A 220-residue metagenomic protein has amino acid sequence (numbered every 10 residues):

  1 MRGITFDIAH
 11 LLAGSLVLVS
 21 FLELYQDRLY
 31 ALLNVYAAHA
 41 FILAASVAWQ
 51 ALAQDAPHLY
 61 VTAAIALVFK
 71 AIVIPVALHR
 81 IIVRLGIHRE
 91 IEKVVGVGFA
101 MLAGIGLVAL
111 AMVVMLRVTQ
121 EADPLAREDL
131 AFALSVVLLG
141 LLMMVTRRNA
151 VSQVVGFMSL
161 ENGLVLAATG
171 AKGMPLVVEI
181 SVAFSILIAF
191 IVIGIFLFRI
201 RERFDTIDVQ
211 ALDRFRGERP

Functional and structural regions predicted by a protein language model:
M1-P220: Alpha-helical transmembrane segments of multi-pass membrane proteins predominantly involved in bioenergetics
